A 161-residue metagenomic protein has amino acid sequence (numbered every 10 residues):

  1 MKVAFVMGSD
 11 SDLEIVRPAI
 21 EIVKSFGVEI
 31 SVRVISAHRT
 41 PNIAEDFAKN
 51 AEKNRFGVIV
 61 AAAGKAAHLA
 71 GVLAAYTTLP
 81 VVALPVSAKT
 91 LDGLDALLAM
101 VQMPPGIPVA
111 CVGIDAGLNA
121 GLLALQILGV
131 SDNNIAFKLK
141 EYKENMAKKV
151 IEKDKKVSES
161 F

Functional and structural regions predicted by a protein language model:
M1-R39: Glycine-rich phosphate/diphosphate-binding loop of Rossmann-like nucleotide-binding domains
D12-V16, T40-I43, A63-V72, L91-L94 (+1 more regions): Short glycine/serine/threonine-rich phosphate/pyrophosphate-binding segments that cradle anionic phosphate groups
A19-I20, K24-S25, E45-A48, A75 (+1 more regions): Active-site-proximal loop->helix
V32-K53: N-terminal beta-loop-helix "entrance" segment that forms/cooperates in small-molecule cofactor or anionic ligand
F47-P85: Glycine-rich phosphate-binding loop
L91-F137: Short, glycine-/small-residue-rich phosphate/pyrophosphate-handling segment
L128-F161: Glycine-rich phosphate/pyrophosphate-binding loop and the adjoining helix
